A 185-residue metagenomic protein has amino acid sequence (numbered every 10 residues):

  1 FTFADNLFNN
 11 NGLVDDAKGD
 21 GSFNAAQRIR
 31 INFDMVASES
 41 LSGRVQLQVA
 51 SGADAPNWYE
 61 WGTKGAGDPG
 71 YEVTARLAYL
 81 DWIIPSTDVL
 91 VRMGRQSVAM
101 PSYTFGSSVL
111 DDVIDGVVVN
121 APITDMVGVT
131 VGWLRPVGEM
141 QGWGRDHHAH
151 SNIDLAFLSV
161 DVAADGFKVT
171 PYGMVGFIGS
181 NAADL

Functional and structural regions predicted by a protein language model:
F1-Q96, V117-V127, V160-A163: Beta-barrel outer-membrane channel/assembly domains of diderm bacteria
V14-G19, G62-A66, S102-G106, E139-H147: Extracellular loop and loop/strand-boundary signature of outer-membrane beta-barrel proteins
G52-A53, M100, I178-S180: Flexible loop/turn segments at secondary-structure boundaries
S86-V91, T104-L185: Signature for the C-terminal beta-barrel architecture of outer-membrane proteins
G94-A99, P136: Flexible, solvent-exposed coil segments and beta strand-coil junctions, predominantly the extracellular/periplasmic
